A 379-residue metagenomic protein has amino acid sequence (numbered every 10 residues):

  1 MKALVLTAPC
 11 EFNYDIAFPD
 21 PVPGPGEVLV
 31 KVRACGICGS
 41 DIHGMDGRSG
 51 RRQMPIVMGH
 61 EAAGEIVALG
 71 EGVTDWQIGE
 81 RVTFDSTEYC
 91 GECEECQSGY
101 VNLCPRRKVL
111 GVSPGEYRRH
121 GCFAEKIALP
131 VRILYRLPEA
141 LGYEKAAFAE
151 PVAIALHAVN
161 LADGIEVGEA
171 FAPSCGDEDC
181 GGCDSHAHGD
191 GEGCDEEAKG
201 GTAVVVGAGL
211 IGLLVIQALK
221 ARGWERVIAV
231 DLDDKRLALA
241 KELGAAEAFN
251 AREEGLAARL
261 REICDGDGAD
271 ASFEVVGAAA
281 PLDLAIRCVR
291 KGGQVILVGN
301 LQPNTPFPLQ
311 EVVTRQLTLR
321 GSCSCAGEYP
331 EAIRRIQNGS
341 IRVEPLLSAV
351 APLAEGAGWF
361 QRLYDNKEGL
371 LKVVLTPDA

Functional and structural regions predicted by a protein language model:
M1, S174, H186, D283-R287 (+1 more regions): C-terminal hydrophobic helical "lid"/dimerization subdomain of Rossmann-like NAD(P)H-dependent oxidoreductases
P19-C35, R48-Q97, P138-A140: Glycine-rich beta-strand-centered segment in the early N-terminal region that forms part of a ligand/cofactor-binding
C38, D85-L134, P173-C194: Cysteine-cluster motifs in flexible loop/terminal segments that predominantly coordinate metals
E139-E253: Mid-domain Rossmann-like dinucleotide-binding core that forms the NAD(H)/NADP(H) cofactor-binding site
G255-D265: Short amphipathic alpha-helix with an adjacent loop that forms part of the alpha/beta core around
G293-Q294: Glycine-centered, small-residue-biased loops immediately flanking beta-strands in adenine/cofactor-binding cores
G299-R315, R334: Rossmann-fold NAD(P)-binding glycine/threonine-rich loop
